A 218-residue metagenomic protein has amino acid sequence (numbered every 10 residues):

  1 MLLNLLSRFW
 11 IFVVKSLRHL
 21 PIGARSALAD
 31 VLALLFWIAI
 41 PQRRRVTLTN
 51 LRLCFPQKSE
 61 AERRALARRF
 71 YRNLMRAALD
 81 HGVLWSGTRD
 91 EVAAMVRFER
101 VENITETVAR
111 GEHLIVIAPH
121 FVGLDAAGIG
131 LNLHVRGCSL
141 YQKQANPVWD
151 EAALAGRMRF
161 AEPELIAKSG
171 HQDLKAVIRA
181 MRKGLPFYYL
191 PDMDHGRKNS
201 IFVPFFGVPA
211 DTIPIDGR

Functional and structural regions predicted by a protein language model:
M1-A118, D150-A153: Membrane-anchoring hydrophobic helices of lipid-metabolizing enzymes
G82-R218: Soluble catalytic domains of membrane acyltransferases
